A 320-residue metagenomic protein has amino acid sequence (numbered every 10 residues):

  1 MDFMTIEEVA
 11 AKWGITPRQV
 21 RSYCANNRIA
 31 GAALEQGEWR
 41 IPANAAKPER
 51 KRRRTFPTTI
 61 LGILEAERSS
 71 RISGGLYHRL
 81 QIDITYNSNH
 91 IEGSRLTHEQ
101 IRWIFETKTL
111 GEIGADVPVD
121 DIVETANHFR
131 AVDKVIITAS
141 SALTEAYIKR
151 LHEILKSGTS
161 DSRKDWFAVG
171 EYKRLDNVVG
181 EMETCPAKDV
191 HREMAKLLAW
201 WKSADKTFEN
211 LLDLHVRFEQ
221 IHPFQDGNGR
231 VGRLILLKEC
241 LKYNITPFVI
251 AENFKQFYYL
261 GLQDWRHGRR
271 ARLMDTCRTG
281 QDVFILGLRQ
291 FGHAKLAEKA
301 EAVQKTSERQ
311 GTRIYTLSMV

Functional and structural regions predicted by a protein language model:
M1-W13, P17-S22, N26-R28, L34-V320: FIC/Doc superfamily catalytic core
